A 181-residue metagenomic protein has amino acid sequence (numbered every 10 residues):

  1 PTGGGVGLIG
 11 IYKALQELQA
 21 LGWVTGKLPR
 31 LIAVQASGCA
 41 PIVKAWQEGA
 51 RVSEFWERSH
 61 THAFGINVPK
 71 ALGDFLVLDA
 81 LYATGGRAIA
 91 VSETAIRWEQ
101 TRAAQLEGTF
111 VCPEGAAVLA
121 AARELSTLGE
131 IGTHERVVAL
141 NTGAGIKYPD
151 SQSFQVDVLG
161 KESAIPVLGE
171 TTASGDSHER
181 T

Functional and structural regions predicted by a protein language model:
P1-T2, I32-Q35, A139-T142: Short beta-strand segments
P1-Y12, P41-I42, G115-A122, Y148: Short glycine/serine/threonine-rich phosphate/pyrophosphate-binding segments that cradle anionic phosphate groups
T2, P29, W98-T101, L106-L125 (+1 more regions): Substrate-binding/catalytic subdomain of NAD(P)-dependent oxidoreductase enzymes
G3-V6, G10, G65, G85-G86 (+3 more regions): Glycine-centered flexibility sites
A14-L21, E124-L128: Active-site catalytic microenvironments for nucleophilic, acid-base chemistry
E17-V111, F154-T181: Active-site/ligand-binding loops adjacent to catalytic centers
L119-H178: Catalytic phosphate/nucleotide-handling subdomain of diverse soluble enzymes
